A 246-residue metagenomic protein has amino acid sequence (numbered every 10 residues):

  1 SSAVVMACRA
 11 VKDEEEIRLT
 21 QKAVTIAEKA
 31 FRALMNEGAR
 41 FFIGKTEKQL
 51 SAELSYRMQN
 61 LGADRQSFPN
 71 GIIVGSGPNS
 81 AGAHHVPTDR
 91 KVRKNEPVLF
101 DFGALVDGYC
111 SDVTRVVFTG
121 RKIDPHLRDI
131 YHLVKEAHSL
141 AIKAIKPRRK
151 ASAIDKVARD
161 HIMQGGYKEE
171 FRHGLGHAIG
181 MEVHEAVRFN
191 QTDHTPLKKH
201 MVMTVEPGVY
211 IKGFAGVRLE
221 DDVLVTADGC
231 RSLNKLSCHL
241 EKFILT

Functional and structural regions predicted by a protein language model:
S1-T246: Active-site neighborhoods and metal-handling regions in enzymes and metal-associated proteins
